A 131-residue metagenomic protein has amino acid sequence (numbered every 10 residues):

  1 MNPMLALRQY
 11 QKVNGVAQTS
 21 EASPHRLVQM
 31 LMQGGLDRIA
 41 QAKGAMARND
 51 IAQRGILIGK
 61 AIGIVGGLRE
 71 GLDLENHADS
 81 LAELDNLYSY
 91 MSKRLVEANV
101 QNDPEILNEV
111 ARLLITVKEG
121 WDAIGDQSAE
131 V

Functional and structural regions predicted by a protein language model:
M1-Q41, A45-R48, A52-G59, G66 (+2 more regions): N-terminal intrinsically disordered, cationic/polar leader segments that include organellar targeting peptides
